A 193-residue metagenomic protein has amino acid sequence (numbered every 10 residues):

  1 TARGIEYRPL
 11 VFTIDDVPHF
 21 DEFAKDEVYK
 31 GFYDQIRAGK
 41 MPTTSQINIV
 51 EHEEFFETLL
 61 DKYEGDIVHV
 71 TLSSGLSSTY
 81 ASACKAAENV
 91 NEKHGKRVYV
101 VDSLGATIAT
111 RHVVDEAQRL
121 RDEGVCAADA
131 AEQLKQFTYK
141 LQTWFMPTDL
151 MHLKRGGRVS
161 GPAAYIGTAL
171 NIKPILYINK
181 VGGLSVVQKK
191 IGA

Functional and structural regions predicted by a protein language model:
T1-E53: N-terminal glycine-rich anion-binding loop in soluble enzyme alpha/beta folds
A2-V17, E57, D66, G75-T79 (+4 more regions): Mixed-charge interfacial surface used for oligomerization/domain docking and macromolecular partner engagement
K25, D61-Y63: Intrinsically disordered, low-complexity coil segments
I36-G39, L59, F137: Alpha-helix boundary/capping residues
E54-D61: N-terminal small/polar loop signature for handling phosphorylated ligands or for N-terminal nucleophile
